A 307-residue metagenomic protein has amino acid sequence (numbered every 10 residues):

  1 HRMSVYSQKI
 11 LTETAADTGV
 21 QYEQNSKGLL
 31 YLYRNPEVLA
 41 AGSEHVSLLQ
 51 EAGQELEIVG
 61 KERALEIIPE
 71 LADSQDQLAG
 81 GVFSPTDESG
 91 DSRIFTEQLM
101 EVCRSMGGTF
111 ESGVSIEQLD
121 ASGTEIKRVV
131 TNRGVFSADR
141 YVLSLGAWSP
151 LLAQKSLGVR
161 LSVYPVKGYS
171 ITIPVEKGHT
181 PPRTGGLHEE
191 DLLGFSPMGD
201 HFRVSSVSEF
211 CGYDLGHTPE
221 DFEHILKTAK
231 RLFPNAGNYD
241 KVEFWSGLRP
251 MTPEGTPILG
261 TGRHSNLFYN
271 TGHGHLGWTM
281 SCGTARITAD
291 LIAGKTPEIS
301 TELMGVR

Functional and structural regions predicted by a protein language model:
H1-K61: Dinucleotide-binding Rossmann-like beta1-alpha1 core, especially the glycine-rich loop that anchors the ADP
H1-Q8, Y31-A41, E62, E66 (+3 more regions): Short beta-strand to alpha-helix junction loop
E13-Q24, Q54, S105-T109, V159 (+2 more regions): Surface-exposed helix-capping loop/turn segments at secondary-structure junctions
T18, E37-A52, L71-R140: Helical element adjacent to the flavin cofactor pocket in flavoenzyme catalytic cores
I58, A121-G123, T256-R307: C-terminal lid/capping helical subdomain adjacent to the catalytic/cofactor pocket in oxidative enzymes
G60, S112-V114, E243-W245: Short loop/edge segments at beta-strand edges and connector loops that shape dinucleotide/nucleotide cofactor-binding
A72, Q118-A121, E125-I126, V135-S265: Active-site substrate-recognition segment that forms the wall of the catalytic cavity or substrate channel
G107-T109, F202, L267: Short, conserved active-site loop motifs that form the nucleotide-linked donor/cofactor pocket
